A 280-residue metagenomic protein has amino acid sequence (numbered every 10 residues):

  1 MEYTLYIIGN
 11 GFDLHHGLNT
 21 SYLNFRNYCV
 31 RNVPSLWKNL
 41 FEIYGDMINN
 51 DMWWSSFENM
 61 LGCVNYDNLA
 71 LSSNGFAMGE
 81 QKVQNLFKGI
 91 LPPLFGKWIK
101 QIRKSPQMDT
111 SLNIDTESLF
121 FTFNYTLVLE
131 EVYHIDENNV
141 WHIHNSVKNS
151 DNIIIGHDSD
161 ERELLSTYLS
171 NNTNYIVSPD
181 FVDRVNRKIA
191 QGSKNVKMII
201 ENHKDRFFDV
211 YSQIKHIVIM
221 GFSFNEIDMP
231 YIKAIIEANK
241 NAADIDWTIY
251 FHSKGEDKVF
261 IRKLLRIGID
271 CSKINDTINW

Functional and structural regions predicted by a protein language model:
E2-L5, N10-V218, F222-A234, A238 (+1 more regions): Conserved catalytic-core helix/loop/strand module for nucleotide-ribose chemistry
